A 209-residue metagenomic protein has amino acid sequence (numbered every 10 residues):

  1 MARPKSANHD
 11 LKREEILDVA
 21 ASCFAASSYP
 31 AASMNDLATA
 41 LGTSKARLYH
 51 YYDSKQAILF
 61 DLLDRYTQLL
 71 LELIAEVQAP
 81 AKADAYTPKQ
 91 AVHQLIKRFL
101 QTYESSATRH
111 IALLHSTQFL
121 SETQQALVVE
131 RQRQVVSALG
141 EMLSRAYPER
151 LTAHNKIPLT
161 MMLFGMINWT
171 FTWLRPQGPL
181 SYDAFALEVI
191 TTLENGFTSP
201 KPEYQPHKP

Functional and structural regions predicted by a protein language model:
M1, Q101, S105, V136-R145 (+2 more regions): C-terminal peripheral helix-coil segments that are non-catalytic and often amphipathic
M1-L11, Q78-A81, E149, K201-P209: N-terminal intrinsically disordered/low-complexity leader segments
M1-S27, A32-A40, A57-F60, T87: Basic, helix-initiating cap at the start of DNA-binding domains
G42-Y52: Short hydrophobic/aromatic patch on the recognition helix
F60-Y66: Alpha-helical DNA-contacting segments of helix-turn-helix folds
D61, A75-S105, L159-L163: Hydrophobic alpha-helical connector segments
Q68-A75, E122-P148, I157-M161, L187 (+1 more regions): Amphipathic alpha-helical packing segments from all-alpha helical-bundle domains
L100-G140, L151, L174: Short secondary-structure transition hinges
